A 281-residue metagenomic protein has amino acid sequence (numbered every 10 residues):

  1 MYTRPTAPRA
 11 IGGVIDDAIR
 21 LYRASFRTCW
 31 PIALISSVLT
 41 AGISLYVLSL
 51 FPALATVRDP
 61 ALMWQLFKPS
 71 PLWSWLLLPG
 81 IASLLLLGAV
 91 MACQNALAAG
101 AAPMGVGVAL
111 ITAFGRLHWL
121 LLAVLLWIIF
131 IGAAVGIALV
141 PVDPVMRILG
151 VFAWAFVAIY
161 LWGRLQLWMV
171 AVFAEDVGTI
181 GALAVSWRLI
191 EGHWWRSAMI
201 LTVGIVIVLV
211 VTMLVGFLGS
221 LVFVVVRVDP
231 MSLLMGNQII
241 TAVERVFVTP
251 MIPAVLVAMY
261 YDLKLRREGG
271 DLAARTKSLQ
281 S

Functional and structural regions predicted by a protein language model:
M1-P5, D17, A24, L39 (+5 more regions): Juxtamembrane transition segments at transmembrane-helix termini in multipass membrane proteins
I19-I35, L117-L122, E191-M199: Membrane-interface helix starts
T28-S49, L126-V135, M199-T212: Hydrophobic alpha-helical transmembrane segments of multi-pass membrane transport/permease proteins
A33, G115-W127, L189, L272 (+1 more regions): Membrane-embedded alpha-helical bundles of multi-pass transporters/translocases, especially carrier/permease families
G42, L77-A89, C93, L97 (+2 more regions): Mid-bilayer segments of alpha-helical transmembrane spans in multi-pass integral membrane proteins that mediate
K68-L77, G107-V135, V151-A155: Alpha-helical membrane-spanning segments of integral membrane proteins, especially the hydrophobic core of TM bundles
K68-S83, R147-Y160, T241, R245: Alpha-helical transmembrane segments
G105-F114, A182-L183, W187-E191: Membrane-interface segments at loop-to-transmembrane junctions
